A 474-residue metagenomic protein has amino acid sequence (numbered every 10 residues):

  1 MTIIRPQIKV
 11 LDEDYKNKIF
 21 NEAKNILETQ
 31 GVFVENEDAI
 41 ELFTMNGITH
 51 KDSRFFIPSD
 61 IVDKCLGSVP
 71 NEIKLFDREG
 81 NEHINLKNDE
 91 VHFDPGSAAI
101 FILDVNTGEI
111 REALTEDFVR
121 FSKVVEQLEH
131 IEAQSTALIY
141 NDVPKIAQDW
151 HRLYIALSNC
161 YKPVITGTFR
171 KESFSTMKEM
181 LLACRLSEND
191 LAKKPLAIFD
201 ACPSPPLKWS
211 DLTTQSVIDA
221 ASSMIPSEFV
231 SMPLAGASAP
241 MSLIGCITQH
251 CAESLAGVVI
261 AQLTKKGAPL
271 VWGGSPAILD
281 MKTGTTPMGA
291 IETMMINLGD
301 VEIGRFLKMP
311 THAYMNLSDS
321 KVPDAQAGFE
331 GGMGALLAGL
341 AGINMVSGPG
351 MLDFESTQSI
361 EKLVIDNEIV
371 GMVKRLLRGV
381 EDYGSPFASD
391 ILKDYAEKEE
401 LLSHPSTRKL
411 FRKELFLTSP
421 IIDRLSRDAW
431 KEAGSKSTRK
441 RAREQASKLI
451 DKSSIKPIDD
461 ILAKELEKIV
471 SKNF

Functional and structural regions predicted by a protein language model:
M1-I3, T44-G47, K51, L234 (+5 more regions): Short acidic (Asp/Glu) and glycine-rich catalytic loops that position anionic groups and cofactors
M1-V105, Q445: N-terminal leader/transition segments
T2-I3, Q7-E22, Q30-L42, F56 (+1 more regions): Catalytic-core signal marking the mid-to-C-terminal active-site face
I3, K24-V32, M45-T49, G67-K74 (+14 more regions): Generic secondary-structure signature for well-ordered alpha-helical cores
D14, K18, V34, D38 (+13 more regions): Conserved active-site and cofactor/substrate-binding residues in soluble primary-metabolism enzymes
F56-V230, A235-A237, I244: Catalytic alpha/beta active-site cores
N81-F101, L263-A277, S347-E355, L377-R408: Electropositive, surface-exposed helix/loop patches at the edges of structured domains that serve as adaptable
D200-I369: Glycine-rich anion/phosphate-binding loop at the beta-strand->alpha-helix junction
